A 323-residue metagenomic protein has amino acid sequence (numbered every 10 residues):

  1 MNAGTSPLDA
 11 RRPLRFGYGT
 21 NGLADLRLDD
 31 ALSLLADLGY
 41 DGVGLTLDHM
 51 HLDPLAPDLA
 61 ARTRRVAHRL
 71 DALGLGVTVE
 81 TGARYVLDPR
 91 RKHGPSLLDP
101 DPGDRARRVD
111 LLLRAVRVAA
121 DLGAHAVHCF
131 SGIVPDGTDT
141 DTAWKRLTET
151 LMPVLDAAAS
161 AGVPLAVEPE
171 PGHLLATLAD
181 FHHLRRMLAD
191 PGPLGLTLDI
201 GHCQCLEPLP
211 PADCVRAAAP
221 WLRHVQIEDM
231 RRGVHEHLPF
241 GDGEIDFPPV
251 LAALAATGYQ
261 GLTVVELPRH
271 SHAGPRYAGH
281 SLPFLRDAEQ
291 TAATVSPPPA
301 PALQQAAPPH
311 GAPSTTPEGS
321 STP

Functional and structural regions predicted by a protein language model:
M1-G17, A24-D41, D71, R117 (+3 more regions): Histidine-acidic metal/acid-base catalytic patches
N2-A3, L8, D29-D30, V86-G195 (+2 more regions): Active-site acidic/histidine proton-transfer and metal-coordination neighborhood in alpha/beta enzyme cores
G22-A24, L47-H49, A83-Y85, S131-P135 (+4 more regions): Active-site-proximal loop/turn and secondary-structure-junction residues that shape catalytic pockets, frequently
L38-H49, V79-K92, S131: Short, conserved active-site loops that position catalytic residues or coordinate cofactors/metal ions across diverse
T46-A67, S131-P135: Glycine-rich, proline-tolerant flexible connector loops at the mouths of alpha/beta enzymes
M50-P54, S96-L98, P135-T140, Q204-L206 (+1 more regions): A short acidic, helix-capping loop that chelates divalent metal ions and anchors anionic groups
R62-V79, T148-S160, M187-L188, F247-V250: Alpha-helix-loop-beta-strand connector modules within alpha/beta enzyme cores
